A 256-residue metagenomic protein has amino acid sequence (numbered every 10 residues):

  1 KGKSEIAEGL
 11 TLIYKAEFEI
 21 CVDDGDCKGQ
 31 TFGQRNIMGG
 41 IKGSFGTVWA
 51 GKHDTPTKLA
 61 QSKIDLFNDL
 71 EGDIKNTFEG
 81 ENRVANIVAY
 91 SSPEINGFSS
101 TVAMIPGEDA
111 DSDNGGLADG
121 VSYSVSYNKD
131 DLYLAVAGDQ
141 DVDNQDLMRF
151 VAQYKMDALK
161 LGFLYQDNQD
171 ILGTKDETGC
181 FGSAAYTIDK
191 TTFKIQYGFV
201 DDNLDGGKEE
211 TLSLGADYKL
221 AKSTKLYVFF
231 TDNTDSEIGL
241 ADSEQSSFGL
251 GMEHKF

Functional and structural regions predicted by a protein language model:
K1-F256: Outer-membrane beta-barrel proteins
